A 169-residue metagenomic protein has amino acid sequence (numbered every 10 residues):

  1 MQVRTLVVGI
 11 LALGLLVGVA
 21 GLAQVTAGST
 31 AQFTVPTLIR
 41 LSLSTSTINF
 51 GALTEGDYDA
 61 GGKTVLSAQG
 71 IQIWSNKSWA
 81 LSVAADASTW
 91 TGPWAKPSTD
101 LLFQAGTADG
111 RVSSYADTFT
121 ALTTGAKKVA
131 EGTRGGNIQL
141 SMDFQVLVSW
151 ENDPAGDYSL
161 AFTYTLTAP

Functional and structural regions predicted by a protein language model:
M1-G9: Bacterial N-terminal signal peptides that target proteins for export
G9-G18: Bacterial N-terminal signal peptides
A23-G106, L122-P169: N-terminal small/polar-rich segments of proteins
G110-T123: A detector of short terminal or domain-flanking linear segments
